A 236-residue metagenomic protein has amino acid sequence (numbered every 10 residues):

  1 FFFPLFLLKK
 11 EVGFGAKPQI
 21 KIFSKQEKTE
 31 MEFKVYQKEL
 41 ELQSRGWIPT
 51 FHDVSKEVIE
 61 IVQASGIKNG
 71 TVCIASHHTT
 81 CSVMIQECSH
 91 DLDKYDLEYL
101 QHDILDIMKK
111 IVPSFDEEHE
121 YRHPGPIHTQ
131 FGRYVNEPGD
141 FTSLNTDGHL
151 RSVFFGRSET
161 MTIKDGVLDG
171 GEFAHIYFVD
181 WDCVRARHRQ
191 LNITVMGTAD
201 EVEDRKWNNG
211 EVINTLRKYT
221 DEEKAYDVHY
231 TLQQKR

Functional and structural regions predicted by a protein language model:
F1-L7: Hydrophobic alpha-helical signal peptides and transmembrane signal-/tail-anchor segments that drive secretory-pathway
L5, I22-F23: Short, aromatic- and cysteine-enriched interfacial helices/patches that mediate contacts at lipid membranes
E11-V12, A16: Acidic, Ala/Val/Gly-enriched low-complexity intrinsically disordered segments
K28-R236: Active-site histidine-anchored catalytic micro-motif
